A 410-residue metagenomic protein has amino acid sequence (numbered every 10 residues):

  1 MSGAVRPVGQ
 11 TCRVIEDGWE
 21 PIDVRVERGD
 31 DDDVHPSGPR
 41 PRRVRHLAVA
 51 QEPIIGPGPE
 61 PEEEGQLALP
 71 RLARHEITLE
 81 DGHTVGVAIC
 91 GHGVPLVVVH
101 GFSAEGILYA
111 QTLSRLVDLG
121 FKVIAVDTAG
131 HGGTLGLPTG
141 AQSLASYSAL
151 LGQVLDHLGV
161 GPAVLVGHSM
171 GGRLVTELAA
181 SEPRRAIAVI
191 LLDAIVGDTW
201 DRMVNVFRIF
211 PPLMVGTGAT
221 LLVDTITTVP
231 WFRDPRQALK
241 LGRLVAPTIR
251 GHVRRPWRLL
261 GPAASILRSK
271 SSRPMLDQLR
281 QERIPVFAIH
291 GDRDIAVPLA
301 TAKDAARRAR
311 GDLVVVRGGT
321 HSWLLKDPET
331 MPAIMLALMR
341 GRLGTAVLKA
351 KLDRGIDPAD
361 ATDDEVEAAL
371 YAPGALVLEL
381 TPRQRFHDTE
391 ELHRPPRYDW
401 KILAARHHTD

Functional and structural regions predicted by a protein language model:
M1-L96, D118-F121, G161, R273 (+2 more regions): Alpha/beta-hydrolase fold catalytic core
H83, A88-G133: Conserved HGGG/HGGXW glycine-rich cap/lid loop of the alpha/beta-hydrolase fold
A125-V166: Active-site loop/oxyanion-hole signature of alpha/beta-hydrolase fold enzymes
A180, I187-G218: Flexible "cap/lid" loop of the alpha/beta hydrolase fold
W200-M203, T220-Q281: Conserved alpha/beta-hydrolase catalytic His-Asp/Glu region
E282, A288-H290: Short beta-strand/loop motif that positions the catalytic acidic residue of the alpha/beta-hydrolase fold
D292-V297, H321-S322: Acidic catalytic loop of the alpha/beta-hydrolase fold
G319-P332: Catalytic histidine-centered segment of alpha/beta-hydrolase-like enzymes
